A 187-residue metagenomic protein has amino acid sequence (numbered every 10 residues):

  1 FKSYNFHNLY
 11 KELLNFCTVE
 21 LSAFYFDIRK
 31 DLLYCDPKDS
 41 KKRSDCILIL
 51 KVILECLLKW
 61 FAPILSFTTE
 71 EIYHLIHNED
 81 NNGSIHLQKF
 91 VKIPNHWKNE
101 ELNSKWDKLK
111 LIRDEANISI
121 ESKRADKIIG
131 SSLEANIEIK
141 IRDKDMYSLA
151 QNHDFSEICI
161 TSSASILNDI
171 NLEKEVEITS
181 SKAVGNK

Functional and structural regions predicted by a protein language model:
F1-N8: Short helix-adjacent coil turns
Y10, L14: Aromatic-lined ligand-binding clefts that engage carbohydrates, nucleic acids, or primary amines
N15, V19: Aromatic- and acid-rich polysaccharide-binding/catalytic face of secreted or lumenal carbohydrate-active enzymes
S22, R142-H153: Short glycine/threonine-rich loop-to-helix capping motif typified by GTGT followed within a few residues by an Asp-Pro
F26-S119, D126-D143, L167, E173: Acidic, turn-prone loop/beta-hairpin segments
N152-N168: A glycine-rich helix N-cap at a beta->alpha junction
I170-K187: C-terminal accessory/binding modules appended to enzymatic or scaffolding proteins
